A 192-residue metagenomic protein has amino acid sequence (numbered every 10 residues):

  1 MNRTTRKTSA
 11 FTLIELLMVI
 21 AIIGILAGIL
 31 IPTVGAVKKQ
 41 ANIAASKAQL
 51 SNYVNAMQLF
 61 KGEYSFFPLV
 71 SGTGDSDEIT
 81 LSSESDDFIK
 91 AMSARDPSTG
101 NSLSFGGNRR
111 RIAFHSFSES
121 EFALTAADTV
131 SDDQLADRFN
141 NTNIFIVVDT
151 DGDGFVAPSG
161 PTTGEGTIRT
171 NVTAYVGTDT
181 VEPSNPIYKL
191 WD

Functional and structural regions predicted by a protein language model:
M1-R6: N-terminal secretory signal peptides that target proteins for export/translocation
K7-V37, S46: N-terminal single-pass transmembrane signal-anchor helix
G24, Q40, I79: Charge-dense, low-complexity intrinsically disordered segments
T33-V54, Y64: Aliphatic-rich helix starts adjacent to a transmembrane/signal segment
L50-D192: N-terminal pilin/flagellin-like segments and related low-complexity appendage regions
